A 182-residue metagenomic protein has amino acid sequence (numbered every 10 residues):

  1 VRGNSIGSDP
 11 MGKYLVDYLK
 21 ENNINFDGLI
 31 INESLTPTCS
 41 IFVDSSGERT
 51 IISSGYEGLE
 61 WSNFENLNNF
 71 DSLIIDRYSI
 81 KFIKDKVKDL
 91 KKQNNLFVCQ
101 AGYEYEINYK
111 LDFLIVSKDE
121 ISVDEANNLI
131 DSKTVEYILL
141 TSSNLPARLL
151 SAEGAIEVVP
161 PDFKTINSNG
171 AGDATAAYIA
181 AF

Functional and structural regions predicted by a protein language model:
V1-T38, T175: Substrate-binding N-lobe of the ribokinase-like
G3, I52, V158-V159: Hydrophobic residues at beta-strand termini and immediately following loops that shape nucleotide-binding pockets
N4-S8, I31, S45, S54 (+1 more regions): Cofactor-binding loop segments of dinucleotide-utilizing enzymes, especially the Rossmann-like FAD- and NAD(P)+-binding
L29-I31, C39-K81: Conserved phosphate-binding/catalytic loop of the ribokinase/pfkB sugar-kinase fold
D71-I130, Y137, L145-A147: Conserved beta-alpha-beta core of the PfkB/ribokinase-like small-molecule kinase fold
A126-F182: Conserved phosphate-binding/catalytic region of the ribokinase-like
